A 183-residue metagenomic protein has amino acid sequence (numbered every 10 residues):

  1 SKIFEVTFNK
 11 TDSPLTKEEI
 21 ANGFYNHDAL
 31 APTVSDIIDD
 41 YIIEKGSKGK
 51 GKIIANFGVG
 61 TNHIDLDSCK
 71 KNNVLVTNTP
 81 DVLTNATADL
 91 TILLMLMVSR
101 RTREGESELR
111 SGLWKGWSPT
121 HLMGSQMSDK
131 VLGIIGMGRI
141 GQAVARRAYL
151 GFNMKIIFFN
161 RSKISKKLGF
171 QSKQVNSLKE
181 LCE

Functional and structural regions predicted by a protein language model:
S1, E44, I64-K71, S162-Q171: Short loop/helix-cap segments at secondary-structure boundaries that form the rim of catalytic
S1-H27: N-terminal glycine-/charge-rich "phosphate-binding" loop or analogous flexible N-terminal tail
V6-T7, I53, V76, I156 (+1 more regions): Hydrophobic beta-strand scaffold residues
N9-L15, S111-T120, K167-V175: Short gly/ser/thr-rich secondary-structure transition/capping motifs
L15-I20, I37-I42, I64, N176-E180: Short acidic active-site motifs
F24-T33, K179-E183: Rossmann-like NAD(P)-binding element
H27-R110, G124: Phosphate/diphosphate ligand-binding glycine-rich loop within oxidoreductases
T120-E183: Rossmann-like dinucleotide/phosphate-binding beta-alpha-beta segment
